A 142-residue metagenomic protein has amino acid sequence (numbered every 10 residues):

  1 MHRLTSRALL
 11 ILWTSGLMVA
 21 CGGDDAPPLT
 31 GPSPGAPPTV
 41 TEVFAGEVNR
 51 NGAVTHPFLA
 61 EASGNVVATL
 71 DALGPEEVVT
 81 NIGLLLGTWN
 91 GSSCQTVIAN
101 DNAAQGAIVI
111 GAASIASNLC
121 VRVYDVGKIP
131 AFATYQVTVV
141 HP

Functional and structural regions predicted by a protein language model:
M1-L12: Bacterial N-terminal signal peptides that target proteins for export
L17-A20: C-terminal motif of bacterial Sec signal peptides marking the signal peptidase cleavage site
G22-T30: Bacterial lipoprotein signal-peptidase II cleavage site
P38-E47, G74-G106, T138-H141: Surface-exposed beta-strand/loop patches in noncatalytic accessory domains and peripheral targeting/linker segments
G46-V79: Short, surface-exposed binding/anchoring microloops in extracellular/periplasmic proteins
V54-F58, G106-A113: Exposed aromatic-hydrophobic patches
V54-H56, E77-L84, R122-P142: Edge beta-strands of jelly-roll/beta-sandwich modules across compartments, strongly enriched in secreted/luminal
G64-A68, G111-P130: Noncatalytic modules at the cell exterior or secretory-pathway interfaces, chiefly beta-strand-rich lectin/adhesion
